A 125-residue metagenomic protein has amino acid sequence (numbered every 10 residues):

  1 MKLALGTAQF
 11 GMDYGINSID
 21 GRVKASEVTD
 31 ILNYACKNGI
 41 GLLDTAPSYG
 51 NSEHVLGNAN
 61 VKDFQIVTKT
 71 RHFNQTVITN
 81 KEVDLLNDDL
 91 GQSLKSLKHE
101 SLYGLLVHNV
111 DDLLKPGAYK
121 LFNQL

Functional and structural regions predicted by a protein language model:
M1-Q65: N-terminal binding-site loop/beta-alpha segment at the start of enzyme catalytic domains that lines or forms
A8-F10, A46-S48, K69-F73, V107-V110: Active-site beta-loop-alpha junctions enriched in small/polar residues
M12-N17, F73-T79: A short acidic, helix-capping loop that chelates divalent metal ions and anchors anionic groups
S18-D20, L56-A59, N80-E82, A118-F122: Short, glycine/charged-enriched secondary-structure capping and boundary segments
I19-A35, T79-K98: Short, acidic/polar
N51, V77, P116: Residues that form or flank phosphate/diphosphate-binding pockets in enzymes that use nucleotide phosphates
N60-K69, V83-L85: A contiguous, low-structure linker/loop signature
K81-L125: Glycine/proline-rich, positively charged, aromatic-decorated active-site loop/lid region on the catalytic face
